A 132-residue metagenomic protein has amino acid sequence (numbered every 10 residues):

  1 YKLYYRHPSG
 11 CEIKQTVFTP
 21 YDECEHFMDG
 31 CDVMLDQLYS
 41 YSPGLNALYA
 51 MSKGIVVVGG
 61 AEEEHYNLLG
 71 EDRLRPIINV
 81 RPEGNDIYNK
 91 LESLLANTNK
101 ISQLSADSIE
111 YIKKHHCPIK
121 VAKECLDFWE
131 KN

Functional and structural regions predicted by a protein language model:
Y1-P20: Conserved catalytic-core segment of nucleotide-activated headgroup transferases in glycan assembly
D22-C24, D86: Short acidic active-site motifs
E23, L38-S42, E64: Active-site donor-sugar recognition loop in glycosyltransferases
E25, A47-S52: Short alpha-helical segment that forms part of, or immediately flanks, the ligand-binding pocket in carbohydrate-active
D29-S42, I55: Acidic donor-binding loop of glycosyltransferase active sites
V56-E63: Short hydrophobic beta-strand element within catalytic cores of glycosyltransferases and related nucleotide-activated
Y66-E92: Change "using UDP/GDP/dTDP sugars" to "using nucleotide sugars
N99-E130: A charged, aromatic-enriched C-terminal amphipathic alpha-helix characteristic of glycosyltransferases across folds
